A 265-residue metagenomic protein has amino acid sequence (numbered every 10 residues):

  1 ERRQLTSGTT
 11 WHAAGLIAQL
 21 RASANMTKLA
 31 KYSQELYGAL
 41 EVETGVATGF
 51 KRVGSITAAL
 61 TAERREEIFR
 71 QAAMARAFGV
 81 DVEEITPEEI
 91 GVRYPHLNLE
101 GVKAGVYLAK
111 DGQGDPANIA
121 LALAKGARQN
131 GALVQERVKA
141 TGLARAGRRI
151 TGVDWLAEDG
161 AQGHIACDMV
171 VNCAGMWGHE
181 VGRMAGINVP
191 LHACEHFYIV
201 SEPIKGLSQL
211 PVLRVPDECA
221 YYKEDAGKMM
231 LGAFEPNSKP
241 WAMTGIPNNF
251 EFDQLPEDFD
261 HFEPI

Functional and structural regions predicted by a protein language model:
E1-W11: Glycine-rich FAD pyrophosphate-binding loop
S7, G160-Q209: Central helical "cap/lid" subdomain
A14-R93, D217-Y222, A226-M230, N248 (+1 more regions): Dinucleotide-binding Rossmann-like beta1-alpha1 core, especially the glycine-rich loop that anchors the ADP
K28-K31, A58-E67, V106-Q129, Q135-R137 (+1 more regions): Short beta-strand to alpha-helix junction loop
E63-E66, Y94-V102, A144-T151: A short, glycine/Asx- and small/polar-enriched loop/turn that sits immediately N-terminal to a beta-strand
V106-M169, C173, W177: Helical element adjacent to the flavin cofactor pocket in flavoenzyme catalytic cores
P203-I265: Active-site lid/adjacent beta-loop-alpha segment flanking the redox-cofactor pocket in flavoenzymes
